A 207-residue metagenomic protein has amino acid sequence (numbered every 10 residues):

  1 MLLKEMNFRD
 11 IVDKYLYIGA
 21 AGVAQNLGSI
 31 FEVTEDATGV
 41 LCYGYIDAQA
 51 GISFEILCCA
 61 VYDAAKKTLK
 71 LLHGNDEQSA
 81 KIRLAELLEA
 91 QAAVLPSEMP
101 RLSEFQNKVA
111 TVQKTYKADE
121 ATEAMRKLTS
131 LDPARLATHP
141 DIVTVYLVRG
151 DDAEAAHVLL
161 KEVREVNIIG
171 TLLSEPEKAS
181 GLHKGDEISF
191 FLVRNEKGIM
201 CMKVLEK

Functional and structural regions predicted by a protein language model:
M1-H157, E162-K207: Mixed-charge, low-complexity intrinsically disordered regions
